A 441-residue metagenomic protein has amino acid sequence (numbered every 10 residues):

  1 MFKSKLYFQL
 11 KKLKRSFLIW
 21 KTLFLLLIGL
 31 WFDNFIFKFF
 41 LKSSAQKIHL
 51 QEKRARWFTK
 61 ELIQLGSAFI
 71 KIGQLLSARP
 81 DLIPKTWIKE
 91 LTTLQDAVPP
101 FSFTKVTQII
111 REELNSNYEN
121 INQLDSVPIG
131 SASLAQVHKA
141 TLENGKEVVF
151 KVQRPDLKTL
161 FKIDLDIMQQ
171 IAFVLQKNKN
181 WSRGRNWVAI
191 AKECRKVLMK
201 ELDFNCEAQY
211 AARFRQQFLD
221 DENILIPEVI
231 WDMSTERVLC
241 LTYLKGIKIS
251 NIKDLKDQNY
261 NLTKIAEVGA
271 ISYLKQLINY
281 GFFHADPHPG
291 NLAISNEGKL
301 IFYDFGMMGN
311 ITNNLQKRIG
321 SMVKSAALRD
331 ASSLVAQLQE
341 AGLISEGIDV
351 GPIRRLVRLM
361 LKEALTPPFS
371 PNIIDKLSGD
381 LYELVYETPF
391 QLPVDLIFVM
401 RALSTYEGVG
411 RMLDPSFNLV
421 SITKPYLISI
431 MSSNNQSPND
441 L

Functional and structural regions predicted by a protein language model:
M1-Q136, T159-W187, R195, G410 (+2 more regions): N-terminal accessory/targeting segments that precede structured cores
L6, Q46, E52, T235 (+3 more regions): Helix-rich C-lobe and terminal helical cap/extension of kinase-like folds
K85, T92-P99, R111, K158-I163 (+11 more regions): ATP-dependent phospho-/nucleotidyl transfer catalytic cores
P128-A132, I230-S234, I397: A short beta-turn/loop motif at secondary-structure boundaries
L134, K146, E236-R237: Residues on conserved beta-strands of the protein kinase catalytic domain
K139, K146-Q153: Glycine-rich ATP phosphate-binding loop
A140-T141, P287: Conserved beta3 strand of the Hanks-type protein kinase catalytic N-lobe
G290-I294: Hydrophobic residue at the +6 position relative to the catalytic HRD Asp in the kinase catalytic loop
